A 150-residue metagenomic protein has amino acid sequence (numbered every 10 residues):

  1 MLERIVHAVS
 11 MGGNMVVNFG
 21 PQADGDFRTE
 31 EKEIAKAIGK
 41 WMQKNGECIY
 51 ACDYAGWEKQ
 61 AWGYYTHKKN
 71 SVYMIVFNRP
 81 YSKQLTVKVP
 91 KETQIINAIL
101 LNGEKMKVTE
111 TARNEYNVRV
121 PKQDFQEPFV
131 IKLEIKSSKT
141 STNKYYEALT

Functional and structural regions predicted by a protein language model:
M1-T150: Mature catalytic domains of secreted/periplasmic carbohydrate-active enzymes
